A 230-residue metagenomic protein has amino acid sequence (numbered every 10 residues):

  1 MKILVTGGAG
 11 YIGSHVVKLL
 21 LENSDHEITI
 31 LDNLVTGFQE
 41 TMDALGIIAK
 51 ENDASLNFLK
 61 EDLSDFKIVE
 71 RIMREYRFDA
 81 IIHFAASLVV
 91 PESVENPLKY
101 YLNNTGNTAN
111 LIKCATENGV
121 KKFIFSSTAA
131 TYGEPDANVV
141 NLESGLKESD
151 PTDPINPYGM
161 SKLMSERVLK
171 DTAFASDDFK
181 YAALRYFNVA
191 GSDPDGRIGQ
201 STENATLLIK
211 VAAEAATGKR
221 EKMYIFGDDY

Functional and structural regions predicted by a protein language model:
M1-S192: N-terminal Rossmann-like NAD(P)+-binding domain of SDR-like oxidoreductases, especially those catalyzing
A137-V139, K170-Y230: NAD(P)-dependent short-chain dehydrogenase/reductase
